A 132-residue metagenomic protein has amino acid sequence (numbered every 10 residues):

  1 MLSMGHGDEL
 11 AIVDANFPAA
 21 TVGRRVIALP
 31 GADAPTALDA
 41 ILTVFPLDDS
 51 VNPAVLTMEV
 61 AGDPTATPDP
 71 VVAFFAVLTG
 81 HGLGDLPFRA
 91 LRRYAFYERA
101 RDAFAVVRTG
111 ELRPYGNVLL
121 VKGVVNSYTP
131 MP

Functional and structural regions predicted by a protein language model:
M1-A28: Long, hydrophobic N-terminal alpha-helical segment
M4-D8, A40-D48, F74-H81, V121: Change "in soluble alpha/beta enzymes" to "in soluble alpha/beta proteins
G7, P53-V55, D102: Sequence-level motif detector for i,i+2 pairs with an aromatic at +2
G23-V26, T57, L78: Short, basic, glycine/proline-bearing loop/turn elements
V26-L42, M131: Gly/Ser/Thr-rich active-site loops/lids in small-molecule metabolic enzymes that frequently grip phosphoryl groups
I27-A34, D49, V107-E111: C-terminal catalytic "cap/lid" subdomain
L47-A73: Ordered, amphipathic secondary-structure segments that act as subunit-interaction surfaces in large macromolecular
P64-P132: Glycine-rich, aromatic-bearing surface loops/beta-hairpins
